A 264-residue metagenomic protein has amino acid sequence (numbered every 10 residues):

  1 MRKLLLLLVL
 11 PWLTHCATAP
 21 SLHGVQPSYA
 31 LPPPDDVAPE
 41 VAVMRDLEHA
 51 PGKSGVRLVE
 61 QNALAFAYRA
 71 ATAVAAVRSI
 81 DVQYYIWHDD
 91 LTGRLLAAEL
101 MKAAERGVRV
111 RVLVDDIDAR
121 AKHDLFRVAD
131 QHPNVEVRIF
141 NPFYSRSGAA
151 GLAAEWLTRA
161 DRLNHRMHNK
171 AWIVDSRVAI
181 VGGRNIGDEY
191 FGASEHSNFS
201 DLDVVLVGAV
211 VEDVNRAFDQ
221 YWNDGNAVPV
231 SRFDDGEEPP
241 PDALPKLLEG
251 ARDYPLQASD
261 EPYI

Functional and structural regions predicted by a protein language model:
L5-H15: Bacterial N-terminal signal peptides
C16-K170, V174-I264: Charged, low-complexity intrinsically disordered terminal segments
